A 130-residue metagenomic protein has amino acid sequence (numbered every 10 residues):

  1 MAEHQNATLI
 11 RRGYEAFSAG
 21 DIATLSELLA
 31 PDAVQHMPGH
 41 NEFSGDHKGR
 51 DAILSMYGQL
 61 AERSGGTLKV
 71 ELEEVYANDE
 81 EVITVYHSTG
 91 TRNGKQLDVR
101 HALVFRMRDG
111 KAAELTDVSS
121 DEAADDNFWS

Functional and structural regions predicted by a protein language model:
M1-P31, D126-S130: Short, low-complexity N-terminal intrinsically disordered segments enriched in polar/charged residues
E27-D79: A solvent-exposed, acidic/Ser-Thr-rich amphipathic alpha-helical stretch
L29-A30, S88-G90, L103, S119: Short beta-strand segments enriched in hydrophobic/aromatic residues within well-folded beta-rich domains
L68-V70, L97-A102: Short, surface-exposed coil-to-beta transition loops
N78-S88: A short hydrophobic beta-strand element
G90-D98: Short, cysteine-centered beta-strand-loop-beta hairpins and adjacent loop/turn segments enriched in charged/polar
L103-D126: Short beta-strand edge/turn micro-motifs at domain boundaries
